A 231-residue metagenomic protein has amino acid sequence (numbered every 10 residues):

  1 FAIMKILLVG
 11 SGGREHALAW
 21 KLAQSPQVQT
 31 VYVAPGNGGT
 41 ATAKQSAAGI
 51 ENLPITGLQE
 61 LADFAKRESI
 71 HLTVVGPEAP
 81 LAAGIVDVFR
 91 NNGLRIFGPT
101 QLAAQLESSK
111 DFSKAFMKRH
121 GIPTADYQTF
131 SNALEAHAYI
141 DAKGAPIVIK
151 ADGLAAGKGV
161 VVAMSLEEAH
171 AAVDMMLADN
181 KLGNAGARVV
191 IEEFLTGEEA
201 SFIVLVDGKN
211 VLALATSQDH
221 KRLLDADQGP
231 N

Functional and structural regions predicted by a protein language model:
I3-Q101: ATP-binding N-terminal substructure of ATP-dependent carboxylate-amine bond-forming enzymes
G10, F130, V160-S165, V204-D207 (+1 more regions): Short beta-strand-to-turn element immediately C-terminal to the catalytic PLP-Schiff-base lysine in fold type I
Q24-Q27, K66, I70, N91-L94 (+9 more regions): Generic secondary-structure signature for well-ordered alpha-helical cores
T42-K44, Q105-D111, L224-D227: Short, charged, surface-exposed secondary-structure boundary motifs
E51-G57, Q128-N132, A163: Short acidic-hydrophobic, aromatic-tinged amphipathic segments that line or gate anion-handling sites
L72, P123-D126, P146-V148, A163-S201 (+1 more regions): Conserved ATP-binding module of the ATP-grasp superfamily
F97-G159: A conserved helix-loop-beta module that forms one wall/lid of the active-site cleft in ATP-utilizing catalytic domains
V204, V211-N231: ATP-dependent carboxylate/phosphate-activation module, predominantly the ATP-grasp catalytic core and closely related
